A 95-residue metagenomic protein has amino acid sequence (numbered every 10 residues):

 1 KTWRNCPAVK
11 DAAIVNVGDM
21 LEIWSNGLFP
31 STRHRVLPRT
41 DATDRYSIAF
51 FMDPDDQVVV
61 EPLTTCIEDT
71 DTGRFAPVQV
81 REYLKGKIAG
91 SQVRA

Functional and structural regions predicted by a protein language model:
K1-A95: C-terminal flanking tails of non-heme Fe-dependent oxygenases
